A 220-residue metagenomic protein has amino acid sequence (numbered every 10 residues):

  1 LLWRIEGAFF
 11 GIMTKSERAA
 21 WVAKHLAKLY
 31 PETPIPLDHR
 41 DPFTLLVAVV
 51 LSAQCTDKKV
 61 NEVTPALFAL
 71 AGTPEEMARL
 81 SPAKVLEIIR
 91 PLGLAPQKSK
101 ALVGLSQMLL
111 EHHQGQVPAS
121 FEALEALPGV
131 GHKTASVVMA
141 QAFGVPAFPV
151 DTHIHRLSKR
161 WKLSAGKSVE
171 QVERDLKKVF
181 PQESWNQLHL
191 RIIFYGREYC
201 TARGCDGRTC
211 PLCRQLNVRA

Functional and structural regions predicted by a protein language model:
F9-F10: Aromatic (phenylalanine/tyrosine) cluster motif
T14-A220: Catalytic cores of DNA base-excision repair glycosylases
